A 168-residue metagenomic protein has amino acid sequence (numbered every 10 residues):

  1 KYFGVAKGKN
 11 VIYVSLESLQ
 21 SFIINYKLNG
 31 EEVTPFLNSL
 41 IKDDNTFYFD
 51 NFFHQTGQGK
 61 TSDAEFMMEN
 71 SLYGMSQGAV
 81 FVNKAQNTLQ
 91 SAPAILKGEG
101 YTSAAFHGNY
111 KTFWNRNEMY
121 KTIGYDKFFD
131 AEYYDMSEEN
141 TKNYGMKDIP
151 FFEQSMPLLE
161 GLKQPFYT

Functional and structural regions predicted by a protein language model:
K1-T168: Soluble catalytic regions of membrane-associated enzymes that act on cell-envelope and secretory-pathway components
